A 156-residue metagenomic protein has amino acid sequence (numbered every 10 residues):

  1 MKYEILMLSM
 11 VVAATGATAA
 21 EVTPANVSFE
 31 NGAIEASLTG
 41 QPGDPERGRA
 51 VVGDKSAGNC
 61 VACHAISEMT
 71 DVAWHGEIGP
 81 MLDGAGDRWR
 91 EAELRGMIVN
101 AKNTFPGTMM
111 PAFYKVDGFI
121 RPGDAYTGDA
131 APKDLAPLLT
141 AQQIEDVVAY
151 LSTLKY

Functional and structural regions predicted by a protein language model:
M1-I34, Y156: N-terminal export/targeting leaders of redox proteins
E21-K55: Electrostatic cytochrome c docking/interface patches
I34-L38, M81-G84, K133-P137: Second-shell loop/turn segments in exported
Q41-P42, A65-N103, G107-A125: Gly/Gly-Pro-rich "capping" loops immediately C-terminal to redox-active cysteine motifs in periplasmic/lumenal
E46-V61, D71-G76, P137-Q142: Sequence context surrounding c-type heme c attachment/ligation sites in exported
G48, S56-S67, L94, V147 (+1 more regions): The canonical Cys-X-X-Cys-His
G53, D87, V99-N103, A149-Y156: Sec-exported extracytoplasmic/periplasmic mature domains
A92-M97, F113-Y156: C-terminal capping alpha-helices of c-type cytochrome domains
